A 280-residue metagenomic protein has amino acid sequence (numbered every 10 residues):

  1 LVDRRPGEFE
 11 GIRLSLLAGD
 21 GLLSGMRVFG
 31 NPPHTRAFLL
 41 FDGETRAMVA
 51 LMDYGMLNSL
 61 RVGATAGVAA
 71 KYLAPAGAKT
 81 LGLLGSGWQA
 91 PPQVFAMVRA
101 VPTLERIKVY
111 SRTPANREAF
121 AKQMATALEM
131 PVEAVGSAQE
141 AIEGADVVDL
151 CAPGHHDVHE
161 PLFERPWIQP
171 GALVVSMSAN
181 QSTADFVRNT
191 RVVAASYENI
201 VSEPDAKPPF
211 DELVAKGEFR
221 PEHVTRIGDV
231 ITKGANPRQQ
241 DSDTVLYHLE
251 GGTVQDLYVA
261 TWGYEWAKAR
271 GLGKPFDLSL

Functional and structural regions predicted by a protein language model:
L1-S59, T65-G67, A74-G77, T225 (+3 more regions): N-terminal ligand-binding/catalytic initiation module
Y54-N58, S176-S182, G251-T253: Glycine-rich phosphate/pyrophosphate-binding beta-alpha loops
L73-T80, T103-L104, Q169-P170: Short helix-loop-beta connector
G85-G87: Glycine-rich Rossmann-fold phosphate-binding loop(s) that bind the pyrophosphate of adenine dinucleotide cofactors
A90-P91: N-terminal Rossmann-fold NAD(P) dinucleotide-binding loop
A100-A125: NAD(P)-binding Rossmann-fold cofactor-contacting core
M130-L213: Rossmann-like adenosine-cofactor binding region
D185-L280: Adenosine-phosphate binding glycine-rich loop
